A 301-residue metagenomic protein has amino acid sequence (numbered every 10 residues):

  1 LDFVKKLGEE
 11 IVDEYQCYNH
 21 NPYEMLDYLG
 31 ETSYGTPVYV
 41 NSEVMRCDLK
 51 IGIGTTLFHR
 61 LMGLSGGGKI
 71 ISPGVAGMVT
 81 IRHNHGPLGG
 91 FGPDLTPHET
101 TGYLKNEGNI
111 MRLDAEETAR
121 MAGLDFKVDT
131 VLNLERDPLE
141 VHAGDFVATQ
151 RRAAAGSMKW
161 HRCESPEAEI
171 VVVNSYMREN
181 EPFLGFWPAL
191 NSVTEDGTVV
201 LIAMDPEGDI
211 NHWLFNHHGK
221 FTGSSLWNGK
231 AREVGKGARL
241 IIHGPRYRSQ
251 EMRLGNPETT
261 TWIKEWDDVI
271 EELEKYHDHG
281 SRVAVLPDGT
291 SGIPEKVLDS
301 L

Functional and structural regions predicted by a protein language model:
L1-G8: Membrane helical hairpin/interfacial module
E9-Q16, G123-D125, S192-T198, E258-T260: Structural alpha-beta junctions
V12-E167: Conserved, well-structured core segments that form the ligand-binding/active-site neighborhood of functional domains
S33-E43, L184-W187, D267-E272: Short alpha-helical segments and helix-capping/turn motifs at coil-helix boundaries
G52-I53, H59-M62, D137, N180-P182 (+3 more regions): Short helix/loop capping segments that flank catalytic or ligand/cofactor-binding pockets
G52-T56, D129, N174, I202-A203 (+1 more regions): Short beta-strand segments
A148-N216: Long, well-ordered mid-to-C-terminal structural blocks that present hydrophobic/aromatic surfaces
F186-L301: C-terminal non-catalytic interaction/assembly regions of soluble proteins
